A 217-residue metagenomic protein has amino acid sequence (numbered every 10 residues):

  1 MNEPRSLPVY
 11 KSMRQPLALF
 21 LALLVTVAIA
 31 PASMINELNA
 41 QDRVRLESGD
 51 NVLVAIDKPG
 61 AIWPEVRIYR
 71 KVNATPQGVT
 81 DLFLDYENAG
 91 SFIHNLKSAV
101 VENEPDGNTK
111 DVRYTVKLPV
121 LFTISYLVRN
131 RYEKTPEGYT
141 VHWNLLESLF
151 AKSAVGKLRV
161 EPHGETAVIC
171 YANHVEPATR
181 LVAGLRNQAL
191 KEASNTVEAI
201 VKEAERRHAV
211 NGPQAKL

Functional and structural regions predicted by a protein language model:
M1-M13: N-terminal secretory signal peptides that target proteins for export/translocation
A18-A28: Bacterial N-terminal signal peptides
P31-G107, N195, A199-K202: Hydrophobic ligand-binding cavity/cleft-lining segments
I56-W63, K71, G90, V100-L149 (+4 more regions): Glycine-rich portal/gate segments that line the openings of hydrophobic small-molecule binding cavities
R67-Y69, S125-R129, V155-K157, A172: Well-ordered beta-strand positions in beta-sheet-rich domains
N73-P76, T135-P136, H163-G164: Short loop segments at secondary-structure junctions
L145-N195: Beta-strand/loop substructures that line and gate deep hydrophobic ligand-binding cavities in soluble
